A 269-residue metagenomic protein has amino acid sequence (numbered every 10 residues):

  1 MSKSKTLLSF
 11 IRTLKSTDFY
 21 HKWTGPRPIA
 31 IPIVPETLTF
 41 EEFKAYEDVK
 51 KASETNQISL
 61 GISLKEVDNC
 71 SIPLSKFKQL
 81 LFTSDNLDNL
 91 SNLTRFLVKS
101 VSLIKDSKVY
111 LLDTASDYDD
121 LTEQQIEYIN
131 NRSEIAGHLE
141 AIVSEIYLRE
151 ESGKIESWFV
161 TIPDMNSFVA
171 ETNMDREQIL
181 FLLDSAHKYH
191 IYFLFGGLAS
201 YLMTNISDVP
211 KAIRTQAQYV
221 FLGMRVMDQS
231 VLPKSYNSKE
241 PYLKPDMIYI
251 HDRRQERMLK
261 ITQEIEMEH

Functional and structural regions predicted by a protein language model:
M1-S84, D88-K99, Q124, A136-H138 (+5 more regions): Conserved P-loop NTPase motor module
N92-T94, S100-R176: Mechanochemical coupling/switch segment within NTP-driven translocation systems
S102-K105, E150-K154, D184-H190, K211-T215: Conserved catalytic network of the ASCE P-loop NTPase/AAA+ motor domain
K108-D113, F195-G196, F221: Short, hydrophobic beta-strand segments that form beta-sheet elements in well-ordered domains
A115-Y118, N166-S167, F193, A199-M203 (+3 more regions): Conserved nucleotide-binding/hydrolysis micro-motifs of P-loop NTPases
A141-E150, Q178-S200: Substrate-engagement module of ASCE P-loop NTPases
F168-L180, L202-S207: Conserved ATPase-coupling elements of RecA-like P-loop NTPase cores
Y201-T215, L232-K234: Short regulatory helix/loop adjacent to the ATP-binding pocket of P-loop NTPases
